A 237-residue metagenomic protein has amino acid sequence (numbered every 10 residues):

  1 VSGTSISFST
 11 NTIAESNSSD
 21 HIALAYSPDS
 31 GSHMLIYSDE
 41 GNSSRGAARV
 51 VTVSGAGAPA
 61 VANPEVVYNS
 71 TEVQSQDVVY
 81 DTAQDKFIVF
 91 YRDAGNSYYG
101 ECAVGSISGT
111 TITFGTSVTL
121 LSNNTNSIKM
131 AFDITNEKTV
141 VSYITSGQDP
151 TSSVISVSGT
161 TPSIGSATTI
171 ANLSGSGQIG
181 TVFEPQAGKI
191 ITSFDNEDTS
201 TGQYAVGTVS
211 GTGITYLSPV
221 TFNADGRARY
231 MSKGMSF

Functional and structural regions predicted by a protein language model:
V1-F237: Polar, enzyme-active/binding microenvironments
